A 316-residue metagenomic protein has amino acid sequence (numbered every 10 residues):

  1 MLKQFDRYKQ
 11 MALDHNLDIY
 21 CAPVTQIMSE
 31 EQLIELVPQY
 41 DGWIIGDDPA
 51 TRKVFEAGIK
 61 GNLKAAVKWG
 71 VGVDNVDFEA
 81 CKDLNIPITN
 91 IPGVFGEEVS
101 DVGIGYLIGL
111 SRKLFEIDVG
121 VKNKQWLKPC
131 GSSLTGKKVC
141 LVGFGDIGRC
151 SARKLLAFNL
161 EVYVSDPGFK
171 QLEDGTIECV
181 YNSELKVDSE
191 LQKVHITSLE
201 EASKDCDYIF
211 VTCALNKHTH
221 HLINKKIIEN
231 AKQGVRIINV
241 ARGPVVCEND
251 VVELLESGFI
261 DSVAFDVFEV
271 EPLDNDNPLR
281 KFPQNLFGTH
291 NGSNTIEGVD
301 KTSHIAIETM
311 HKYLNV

Functional and structural regions predicted by a protein language model:
M1-Y40, K170-S183: N-terminal glycine-/charge-rich "phosphate-binding" loop or analogous flexible N-terminal tail
Q4, Y8, D14, K82 (+4 more regions): C-terminal helix-to-coil terminal segments
Y20, Y163, P244: Conserved beta-strand positions in the Rossmann-like core of class I SAM-dependent methyltransferases
E35-G42, K60-K64, K204-I209, K232-V235: Short acidic/histidine-rich motifs immediately flanking catalytic phosphotransfer sites in two-component signaling
D41-D118, S132: Phosphate/diphosphate ligand-binding glycine-rich loop within oxidoreductases
I45-D47, G70, V211-C213, V240-A241 (+1 more regions): Glycine-rich, N-terminal phosphate-binding loop of Rossmann-like dinucleotide-binding domains
R52-F55, F169-P278: Rossmann-like adenosine-cofactor binding region
I117-C150, N159: Glycine-rich NAD(P)-binding loop of Rossmann-like domains
